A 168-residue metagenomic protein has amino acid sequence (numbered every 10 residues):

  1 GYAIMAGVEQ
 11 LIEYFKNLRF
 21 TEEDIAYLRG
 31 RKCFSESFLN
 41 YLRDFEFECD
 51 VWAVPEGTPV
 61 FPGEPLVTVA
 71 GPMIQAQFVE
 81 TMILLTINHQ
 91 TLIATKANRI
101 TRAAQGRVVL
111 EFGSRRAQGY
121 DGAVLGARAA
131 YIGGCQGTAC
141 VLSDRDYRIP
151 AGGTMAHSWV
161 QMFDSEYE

Functional and structural regions predicted by a protein language model:
G1-C33: Intrinsically disordered, low-complexity, positively charged segments
C33, L39-E48, P55-F61, V67-E168: Buried, small/hydrophobic-residue-enriched core segments of structured protein domains
